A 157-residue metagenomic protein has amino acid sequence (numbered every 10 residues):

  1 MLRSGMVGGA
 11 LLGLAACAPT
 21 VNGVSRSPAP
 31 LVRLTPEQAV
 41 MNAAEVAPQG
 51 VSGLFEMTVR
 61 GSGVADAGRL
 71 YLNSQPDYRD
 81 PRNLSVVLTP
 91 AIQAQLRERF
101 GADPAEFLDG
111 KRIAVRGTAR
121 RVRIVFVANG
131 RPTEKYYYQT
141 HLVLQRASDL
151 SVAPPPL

Functional and structural regions predicted by a protein language model:
M1-V7: Bacterial N-terminal signal peptides that target proteins for export
V21-L157: OB-fold single-stranded nucleic acid-binding module
